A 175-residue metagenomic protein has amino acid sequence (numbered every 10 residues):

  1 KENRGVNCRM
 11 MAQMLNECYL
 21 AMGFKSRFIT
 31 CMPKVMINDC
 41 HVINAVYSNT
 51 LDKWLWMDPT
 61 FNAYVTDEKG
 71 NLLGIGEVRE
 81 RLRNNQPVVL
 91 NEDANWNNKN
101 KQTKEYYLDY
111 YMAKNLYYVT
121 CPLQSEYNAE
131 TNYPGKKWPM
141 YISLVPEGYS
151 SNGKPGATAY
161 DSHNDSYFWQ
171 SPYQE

Functional and structural regions predicted by a protein language model:
K1-I43: Active-site neighborhood of thiol-dependent amide/isopeptide-bond enzymes
M36-N38, Y47, L51-E175: His-Asp-centered catalytic microenvironments across diverse enzyme cores, prominently the transglutaminase-like
